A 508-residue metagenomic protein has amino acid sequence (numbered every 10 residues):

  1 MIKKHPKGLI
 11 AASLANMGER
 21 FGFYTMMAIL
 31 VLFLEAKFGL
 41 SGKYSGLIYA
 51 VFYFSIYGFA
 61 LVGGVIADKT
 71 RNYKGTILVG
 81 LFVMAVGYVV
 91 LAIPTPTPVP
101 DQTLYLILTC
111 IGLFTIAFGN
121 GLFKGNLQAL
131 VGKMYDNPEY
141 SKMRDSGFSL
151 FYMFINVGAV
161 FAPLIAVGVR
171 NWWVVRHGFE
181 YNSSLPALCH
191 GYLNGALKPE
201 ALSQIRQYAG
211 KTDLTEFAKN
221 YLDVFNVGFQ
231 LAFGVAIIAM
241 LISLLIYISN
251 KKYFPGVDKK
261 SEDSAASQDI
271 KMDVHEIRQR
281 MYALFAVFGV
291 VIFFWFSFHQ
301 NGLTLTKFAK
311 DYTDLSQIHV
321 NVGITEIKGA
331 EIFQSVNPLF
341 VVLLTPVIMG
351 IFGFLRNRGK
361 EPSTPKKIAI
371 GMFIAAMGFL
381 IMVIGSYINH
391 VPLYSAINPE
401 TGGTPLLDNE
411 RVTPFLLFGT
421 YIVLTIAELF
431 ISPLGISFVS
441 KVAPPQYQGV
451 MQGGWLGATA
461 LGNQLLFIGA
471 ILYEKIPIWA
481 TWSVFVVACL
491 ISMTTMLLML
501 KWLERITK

Functional and structural regions predicted by a protein language model:
M1-K7, D136-D145, A166-E326, I348 (+2 more regions): Intracellular loop-helix junctions on the cytosolic face of multi-pass helical membrane proteins
K3-Y53, A286, W295-F308: Helix-loop boundary and gating motifs at the non-cytosolic
A28, L61-V62, V157-W172, V383-I384 (+1 more regions): A gly/Pro-rich, aromatic-decorated transmembrane alpha-helix motif that marks the paired, flexible gating helices
G42-K43, P138-F151, I327, P414-F415 (+1 more regions): Loop-to-transmembrane helix entry/capping segments in MFS-fold secondary transporters and related SLC/MFSD carriers
L47-D68, V160-A162, S335-G350: Central cavity-lining transmembrane alpha-helices of secondary-active solute carriers, predominantly the Major
K69-M84, K142, F354-F373: Cytoplasmic membrane-interface "Motif A"-like loop-to-helix N-cap segments of 12-TM Major Facilitator Superfamily
V79-T103, M372-N409: C-terminal ends and interior cores of transmembrane alpha-helices in multi-pass membrane transporters/permeases
L122-N137, F430-A443: Intracellular juxtamembrane helix-capping segments at the cytosolic ends of symmetry-related transmembrane helices
